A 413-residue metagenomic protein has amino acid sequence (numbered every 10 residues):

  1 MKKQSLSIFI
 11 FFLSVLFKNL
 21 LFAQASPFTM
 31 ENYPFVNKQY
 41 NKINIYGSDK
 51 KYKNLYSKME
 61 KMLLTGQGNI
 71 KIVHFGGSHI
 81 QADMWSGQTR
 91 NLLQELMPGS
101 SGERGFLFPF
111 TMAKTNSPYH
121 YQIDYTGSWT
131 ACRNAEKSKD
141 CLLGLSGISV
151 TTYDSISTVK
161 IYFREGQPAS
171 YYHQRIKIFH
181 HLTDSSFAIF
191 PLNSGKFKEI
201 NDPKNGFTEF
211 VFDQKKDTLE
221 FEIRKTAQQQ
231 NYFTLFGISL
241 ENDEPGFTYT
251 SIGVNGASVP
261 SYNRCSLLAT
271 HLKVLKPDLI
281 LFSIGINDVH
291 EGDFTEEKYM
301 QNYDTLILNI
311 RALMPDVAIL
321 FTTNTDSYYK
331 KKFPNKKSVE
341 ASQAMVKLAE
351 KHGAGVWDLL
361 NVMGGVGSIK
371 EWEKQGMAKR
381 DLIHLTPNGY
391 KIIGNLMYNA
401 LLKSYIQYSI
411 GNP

Functional and structural regions predicted by a protein language model:
M1-N32, S368, I410-P413: Bacterial Sec-dependent N-terminal signal peptides
L21-K61, P413: Sec-dependent signal peptide cleavage junction
K42-G99: Conserved, well-structured beta-alpha core segment at the onset of a catalytic domain
K58-K61, L92, R164-E165, T270-H271 (+2 more regions): A generic secondary-structure signal
G68-H74, Q81, W85, E244-K331 (+3 more regions): Conserved, compact domain cores that house catalytic/ligand-binding motifs in diverse enzymes and effector modules
H74-G76, S101, F108, T322: Active-site neighborhood of phospho(di)ester-bond hydrolases with catalytic His/Asp-centered motifs
Q81-L192, I200-Q301, H384: Conserved SGNH/GDSL esterase-like catalytic core that processes O-acyl groups on lipids and polysaccharides
D326-P413: Catalytic His-Asp segment of secreted/periplasmic serine-dependent ester chemistry enzymes
